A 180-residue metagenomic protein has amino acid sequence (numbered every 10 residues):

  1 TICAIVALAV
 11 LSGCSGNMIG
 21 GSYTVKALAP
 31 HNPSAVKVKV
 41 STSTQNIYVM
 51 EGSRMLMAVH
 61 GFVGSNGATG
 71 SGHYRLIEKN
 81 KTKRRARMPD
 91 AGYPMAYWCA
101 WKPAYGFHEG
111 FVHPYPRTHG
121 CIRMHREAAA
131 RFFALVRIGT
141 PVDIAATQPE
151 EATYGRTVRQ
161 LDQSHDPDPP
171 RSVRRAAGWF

Functional and structural regions predicted by a protein language model:
T1-C3: Bacterial N-terminal signal peptides that target proteins for export
L8-L11: Bacterial Sec-type N-terminal signal peptides, specifically the leucine/valine-rich hydrophobic h-region
C14, L28, A68-H73, N80-F180: Exported/periplasmic cell-wall-interacting domains
C14-G67: Cell wall/extracellular polymer interaction/catalysis modules
S41-S43, F62-G64, I77, K102 (+1 more regions): A structural detector for beta-sheet-dominated domains
S43, G52, I77-K79, G110: Acidic/polar N-terminal loop/beta-strand segments that form early-domain functional surfaces
N46-Y48, R75, G106: General beta-strand recognition
